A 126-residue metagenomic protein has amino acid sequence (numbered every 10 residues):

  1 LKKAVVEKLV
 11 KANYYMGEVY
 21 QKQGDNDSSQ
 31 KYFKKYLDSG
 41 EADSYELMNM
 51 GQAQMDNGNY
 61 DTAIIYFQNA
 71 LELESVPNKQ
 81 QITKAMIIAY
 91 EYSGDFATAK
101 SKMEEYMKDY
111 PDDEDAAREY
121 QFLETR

Functional and structural regions predicted by a protein language model:
V6-L9, E41, S75-P77, P111: Short coil turns that delineate tetratricopeptide repeat
K11-Y14, Y45, N78-Q81, D115: Start-of-helix register in tetratricopeptide repeats
K22, D56-N57, I88-Y92, F122-R126: Register position in tetratricopeptide repeats
